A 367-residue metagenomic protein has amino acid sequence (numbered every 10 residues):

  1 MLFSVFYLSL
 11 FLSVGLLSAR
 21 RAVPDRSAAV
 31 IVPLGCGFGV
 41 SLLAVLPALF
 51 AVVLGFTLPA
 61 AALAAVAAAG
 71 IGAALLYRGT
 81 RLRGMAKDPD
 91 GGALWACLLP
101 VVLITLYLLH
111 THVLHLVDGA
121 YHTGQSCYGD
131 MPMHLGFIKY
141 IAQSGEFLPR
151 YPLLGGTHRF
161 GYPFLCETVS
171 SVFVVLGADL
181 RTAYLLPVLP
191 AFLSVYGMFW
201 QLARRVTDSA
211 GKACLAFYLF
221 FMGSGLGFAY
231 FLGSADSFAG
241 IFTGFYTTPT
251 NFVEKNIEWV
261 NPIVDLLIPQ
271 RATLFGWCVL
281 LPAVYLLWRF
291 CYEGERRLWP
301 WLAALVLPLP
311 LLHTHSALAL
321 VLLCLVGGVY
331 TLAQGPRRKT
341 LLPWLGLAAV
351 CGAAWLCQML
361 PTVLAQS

Functional and structural regions predicted by a protein language model:
M1-G91, L103: Membrane-embedded, hydrophobic transmembrane alpha-helices
M1-V14, A96-V101, D130-P132, P269-Y285 (+1 more regions): Alpha-helical transmembrane segments at the extracellular/periplasmic loop-to-helix junctions of multi-pass membrane
F11-S18, V45, G72, V195-A203 (+2 more regions): Transmembrane alpha-helical segments
V53-L63, M85-W95, A210-A213, R297 (+1 more regions): Membrane-interfacial entry segments at the cytosolic side of transmembrane helices
L94-L103, L215-L219, A304, P336-P361: Hydrophobic alpha-helical membrane-interfacial segments at the cytosolic entry of transmembrane helices
L103-V279, H315: Active-site lumenal/periplasmic loops and adjacent helix-entry segments of GT-C-fold, multi-pass membrane
V264-L267, L286, W299-T314: Membrane-interface alpha helices of multi-pass inner-membrane proteins
L287, Y292-R297, A319-C351: Perimembrane helix-loop-helix junctions
